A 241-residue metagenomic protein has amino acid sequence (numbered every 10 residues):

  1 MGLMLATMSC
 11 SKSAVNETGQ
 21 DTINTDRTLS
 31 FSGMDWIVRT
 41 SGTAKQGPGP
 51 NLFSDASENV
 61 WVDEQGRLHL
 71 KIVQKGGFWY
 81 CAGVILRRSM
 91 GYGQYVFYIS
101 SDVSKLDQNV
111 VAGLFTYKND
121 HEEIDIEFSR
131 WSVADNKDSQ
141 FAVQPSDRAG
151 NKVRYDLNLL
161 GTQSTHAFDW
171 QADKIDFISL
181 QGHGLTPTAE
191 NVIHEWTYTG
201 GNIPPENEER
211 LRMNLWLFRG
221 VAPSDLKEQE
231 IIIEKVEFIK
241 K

Functional and structural regions predicted by a protein language model:
M1-T7: Bacterial N-terminal signal peptides
C10-K105, A112, E123-S132, A189-N191 (+1 more regions): Low-complexity, Ser/Thr/Pro/Gly-rich disordered linker/stalk regions
V60-E64, R88-G91, K118-N119, L159 (+1 more regions): Extracellular/periplasmic catalytic domains that process cell-envelope and extracellular macromolecules
I85-Q94, R154-T162, D169, P204: Extracellular/lumenal carbohydrate-interaction signature centered on repeated Trp-anchored short motifs
L114-E123, H183-T186: Short edge-strand/loop segments of extracellular domains
N119-T162, K174, N214-G220: Glycine-aromatic-enriched beta-strand/loop faces of beta-sandwich-type recognition domains, especially lectin-like
L160-D176, L180-G182: Localized edge beta-strand/strand-to-loop motifs within extracellular or lumenal beta-rich domains
H194-D225: Flexible glycan-contacting loops in extracellular carbohydrate-active proteins
